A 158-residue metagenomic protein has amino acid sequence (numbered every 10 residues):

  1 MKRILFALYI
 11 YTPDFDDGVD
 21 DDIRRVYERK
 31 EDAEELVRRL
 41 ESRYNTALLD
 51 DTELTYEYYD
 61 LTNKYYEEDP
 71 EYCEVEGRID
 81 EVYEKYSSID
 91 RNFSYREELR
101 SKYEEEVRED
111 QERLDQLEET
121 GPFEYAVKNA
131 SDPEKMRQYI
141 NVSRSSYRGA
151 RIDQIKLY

Functional and structural regions predicted by a protein language model:
I4-P13: A short beta-strand micro-motif
D14-V19, E57-Y59: Acidic Ser/Thr/Pro-rich low-complexity disordered segments that often serve as glycosylated linkers/stalks around
V19-E31: A short, exposed loop/beta-hairpin motif centered on an aromatic-Gly-Thr core
D32-V37: Short amphipathic alpha-helices within nucleic acid-binding modules
R39-Y158: Short, mixed-charge low-complexity intrinsically disordered segments
